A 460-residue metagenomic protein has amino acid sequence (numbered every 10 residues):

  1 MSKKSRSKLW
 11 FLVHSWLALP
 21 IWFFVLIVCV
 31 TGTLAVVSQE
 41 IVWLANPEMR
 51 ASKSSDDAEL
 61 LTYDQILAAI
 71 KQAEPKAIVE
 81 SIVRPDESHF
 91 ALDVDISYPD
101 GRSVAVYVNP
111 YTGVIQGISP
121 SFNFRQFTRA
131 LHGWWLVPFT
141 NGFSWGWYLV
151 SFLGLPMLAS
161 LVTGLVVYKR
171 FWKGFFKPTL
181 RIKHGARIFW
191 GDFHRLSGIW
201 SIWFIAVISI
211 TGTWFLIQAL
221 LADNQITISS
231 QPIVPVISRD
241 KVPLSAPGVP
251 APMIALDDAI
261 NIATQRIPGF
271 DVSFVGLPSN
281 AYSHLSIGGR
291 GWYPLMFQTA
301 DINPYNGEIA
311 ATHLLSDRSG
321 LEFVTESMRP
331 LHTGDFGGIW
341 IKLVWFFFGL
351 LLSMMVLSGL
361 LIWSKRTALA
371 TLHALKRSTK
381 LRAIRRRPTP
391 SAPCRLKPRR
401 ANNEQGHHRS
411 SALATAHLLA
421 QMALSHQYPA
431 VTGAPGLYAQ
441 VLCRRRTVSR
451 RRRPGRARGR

Functional and structural regions predicted by a protein language model:
M1-R400: Conserved histidines in hydrophobic membrane contexts and catalytic metal-binding motifs
S391, S410-S411, S425, S449 (+1 more regions): Serine residues within intrinsically disordered or low-complexity segments
A392, R399-R400, A416, M422 (+1 more regions): Short, low-complexity, intrinsically disordered N-terminal modules that encode targeting/processing signals
N402, H407-H408, H417, H426-Y428: Intrinsic-disorder-associated, low-complexity terminal segments enriched in Asp/Asn/His/Tyr and depleted of Lys/Arg
Q405, Q421-M422, P435, Q440: Charged/polar low-complexity intrinsically disordered segments
A430-A439, C443-R460: Compositionally biased, low-complexity flexible segments
